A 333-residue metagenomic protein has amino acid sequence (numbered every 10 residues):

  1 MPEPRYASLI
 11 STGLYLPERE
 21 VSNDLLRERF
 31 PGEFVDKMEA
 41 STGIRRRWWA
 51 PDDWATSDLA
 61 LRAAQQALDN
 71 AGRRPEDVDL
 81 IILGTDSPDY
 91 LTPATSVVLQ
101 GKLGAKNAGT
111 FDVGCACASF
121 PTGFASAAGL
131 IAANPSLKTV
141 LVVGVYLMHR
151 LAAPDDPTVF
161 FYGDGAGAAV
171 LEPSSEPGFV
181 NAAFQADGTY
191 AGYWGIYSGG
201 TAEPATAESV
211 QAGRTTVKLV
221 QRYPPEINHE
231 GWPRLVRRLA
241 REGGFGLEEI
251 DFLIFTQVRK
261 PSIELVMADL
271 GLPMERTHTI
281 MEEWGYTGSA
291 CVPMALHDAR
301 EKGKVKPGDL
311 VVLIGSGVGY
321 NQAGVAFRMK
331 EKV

Functional and structural regions predicted by a protein language model:
M1-D52, D155-E226, R234, M329-V333: Condensing-enzyme catalytic core mediating Claisen C-C bond formation in acyl metabolism
M1-E3, L103-A105, A132-S136, V159-G163 (+2 more regions): Solvent-exposed alpha-helices and their adjacent loops that cap or buttress functional pockets in soluble metabolic
L9-S11, M38, A67, V78-I81 (+8 more regions): Buried hydrophobic positions in well-ordered alpha/beta secondary-structure cores of metabolic enzymes
I10, G84, G114, V140-Y146 (+3 more regions): Short beta-strand segments
P31-A40, Y90-G104, V142-L147, T201-S209 (+1 more regions): Acidic-glycine-rich active-site phosphate/pyrophosphate-binding loop
S57, L61-A64, L68, S87-P88 (+7 more regions): Claisen-condensing/thiolase-fold acyl-transfer catalytic domains that form or cleave C-C bonds in fatty acid
E76-G84, L247-T256: Short glycine-rich phosphate-binding loop at a beta-alpha junction
A132-A166: Flexible, glycine-rich active-site loops centered on histidine and acidic residues that chelate a metal or position
